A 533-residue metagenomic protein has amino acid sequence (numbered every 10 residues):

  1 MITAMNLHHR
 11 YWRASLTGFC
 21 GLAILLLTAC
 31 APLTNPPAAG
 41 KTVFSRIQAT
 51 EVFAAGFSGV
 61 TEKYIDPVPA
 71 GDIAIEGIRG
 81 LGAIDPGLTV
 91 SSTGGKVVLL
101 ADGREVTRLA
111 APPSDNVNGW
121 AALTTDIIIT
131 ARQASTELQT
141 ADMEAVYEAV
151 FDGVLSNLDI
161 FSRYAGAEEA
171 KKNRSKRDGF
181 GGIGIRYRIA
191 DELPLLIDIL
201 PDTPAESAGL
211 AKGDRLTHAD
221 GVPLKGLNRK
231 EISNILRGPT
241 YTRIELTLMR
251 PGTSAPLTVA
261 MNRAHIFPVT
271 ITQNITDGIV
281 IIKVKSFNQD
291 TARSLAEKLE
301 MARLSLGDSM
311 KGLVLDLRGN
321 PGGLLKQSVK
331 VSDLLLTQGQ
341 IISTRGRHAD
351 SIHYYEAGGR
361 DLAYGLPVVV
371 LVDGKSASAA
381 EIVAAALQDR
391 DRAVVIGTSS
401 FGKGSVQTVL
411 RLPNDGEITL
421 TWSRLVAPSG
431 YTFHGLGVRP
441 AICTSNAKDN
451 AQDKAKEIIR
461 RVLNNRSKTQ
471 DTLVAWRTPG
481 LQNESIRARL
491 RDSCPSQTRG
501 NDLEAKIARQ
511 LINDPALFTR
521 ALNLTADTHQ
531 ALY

Functional and structural regions predicted by a protein language model:
A4-C20: Bacterial N-terminal signal peptides that target proteins for export
T17-A29: Bacterial N-terminal signal peptides
C30-S162, D471-Y533: Terminal targeting/pro-maturation regions of precursor/exported proteins
A31-T34, K41-F57, F267-Y533: C-terminal "post-core" interaction segments
G56-E62, A131, A205-N228, V314-D316: Conserved PDZ fold ligand-binding element
E144, A149-F151, S156-D198: PDZ/PDZ-like peptide-tail recognition elements
N157, E192-L195, T217-A219, E231-I271 (+1 more regions): PDZ-domain C-terminal substructure recognizer with occasional recognition of PDZ-binding tails
R177-G181, I189-L193, L210-A211, G238-T242 (+7 more regions): Short flexible coil/turn linkers enriched for glycine and charged/polar residues that connect secondary-structure
